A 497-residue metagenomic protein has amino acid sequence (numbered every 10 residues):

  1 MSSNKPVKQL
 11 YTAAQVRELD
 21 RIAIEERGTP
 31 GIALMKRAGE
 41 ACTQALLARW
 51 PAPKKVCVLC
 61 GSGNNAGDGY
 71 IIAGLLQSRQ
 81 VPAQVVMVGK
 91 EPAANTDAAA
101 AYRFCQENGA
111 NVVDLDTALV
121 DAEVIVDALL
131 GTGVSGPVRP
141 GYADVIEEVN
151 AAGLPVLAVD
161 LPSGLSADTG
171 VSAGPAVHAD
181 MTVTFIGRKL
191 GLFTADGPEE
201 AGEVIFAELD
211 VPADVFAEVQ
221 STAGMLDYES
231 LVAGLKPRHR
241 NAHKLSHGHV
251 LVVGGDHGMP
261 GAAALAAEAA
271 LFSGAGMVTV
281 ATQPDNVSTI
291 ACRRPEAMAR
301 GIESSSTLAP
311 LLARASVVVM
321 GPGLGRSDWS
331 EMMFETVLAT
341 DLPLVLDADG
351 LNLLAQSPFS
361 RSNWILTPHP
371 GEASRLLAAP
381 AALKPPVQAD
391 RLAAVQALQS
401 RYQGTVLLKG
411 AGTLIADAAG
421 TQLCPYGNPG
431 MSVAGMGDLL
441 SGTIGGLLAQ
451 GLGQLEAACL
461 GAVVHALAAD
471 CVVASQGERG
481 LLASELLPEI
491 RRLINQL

Functional and structural regions predicted by a protein language model:
M1-M87, N95, M181, L192-A348 (+3 more regions): Small-residue (G/A/S/T)-rich helix-start motifs and N-terminal tracts that mark the onset
I71-N150, S288-I302, T307-R314: N-terminal small/polar loop signature for handling phosphorylated ligands or for N-terminal nucleophile
G109, G153, N495-Q496: Short, flexible coil/linker elements and helix-boundary hinge sites characteristic of intrinsically disordered
E123-V124, L129-S221: Internal gly/pro-rich beta-alpha loop/helix module that stabilizes soluble enzyme cofactors or their anionic handles
